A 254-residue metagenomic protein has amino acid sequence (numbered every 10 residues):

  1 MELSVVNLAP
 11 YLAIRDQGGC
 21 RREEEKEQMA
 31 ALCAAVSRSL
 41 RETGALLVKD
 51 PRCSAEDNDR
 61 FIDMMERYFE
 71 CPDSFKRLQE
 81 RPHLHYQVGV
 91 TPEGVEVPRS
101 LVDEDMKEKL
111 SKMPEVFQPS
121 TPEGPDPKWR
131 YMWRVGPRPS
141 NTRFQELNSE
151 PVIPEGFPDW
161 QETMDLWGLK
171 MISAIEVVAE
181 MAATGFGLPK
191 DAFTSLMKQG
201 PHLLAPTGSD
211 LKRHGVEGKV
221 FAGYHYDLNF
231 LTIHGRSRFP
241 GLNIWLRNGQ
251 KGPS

Functional and structural regions predicted by a protein language model:
M1-S254: Peripheral, non-catalytic segments flanking oxidoreductase cores
